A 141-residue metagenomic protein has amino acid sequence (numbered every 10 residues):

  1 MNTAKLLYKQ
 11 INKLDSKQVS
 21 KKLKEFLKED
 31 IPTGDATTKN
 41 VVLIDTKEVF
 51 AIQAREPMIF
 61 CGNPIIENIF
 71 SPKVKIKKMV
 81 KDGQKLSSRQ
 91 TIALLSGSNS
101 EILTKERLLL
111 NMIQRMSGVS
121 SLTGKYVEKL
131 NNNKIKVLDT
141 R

Functional and structural regions predicted by a protein language model:
N2-R141: Acidic/glycine-rich phosphate/pyrophosphate-binding loops and surrounding catalytic core that coordinate Mg2+
